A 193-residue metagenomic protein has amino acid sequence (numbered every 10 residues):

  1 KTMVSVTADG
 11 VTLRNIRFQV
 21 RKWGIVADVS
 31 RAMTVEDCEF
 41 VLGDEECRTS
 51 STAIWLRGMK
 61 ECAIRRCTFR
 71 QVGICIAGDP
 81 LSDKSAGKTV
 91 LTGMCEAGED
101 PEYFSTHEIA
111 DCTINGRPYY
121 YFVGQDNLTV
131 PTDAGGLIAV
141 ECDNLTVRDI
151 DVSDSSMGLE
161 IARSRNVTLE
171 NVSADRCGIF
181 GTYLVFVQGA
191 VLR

Functional and structural regions predicted by a protein language model:
K1-M3, G93-T146: N-terminal capping/linker segments that flank leucine-rich repeat
K1-R14, F18-R31, C47, W55-G58 (+3 more regions): Extracellular beta-strand-rich solenoid/capping regions of secreted or surface-exposed proteins that bind or remodel
D9-V20, R31-E45, K60-Q71, S82-G93 (+4 more regions): Right-handed parallel beta-helix
V26, E45-W55, C75-A77, S82-G87 (+1 more regions): Glycine- and acidic/polar-rich repeat regions and solenoidal domains
A27, M33, L56, Y121 (+3 more regions): Bulky hydrophobic/aromatic packing residues
